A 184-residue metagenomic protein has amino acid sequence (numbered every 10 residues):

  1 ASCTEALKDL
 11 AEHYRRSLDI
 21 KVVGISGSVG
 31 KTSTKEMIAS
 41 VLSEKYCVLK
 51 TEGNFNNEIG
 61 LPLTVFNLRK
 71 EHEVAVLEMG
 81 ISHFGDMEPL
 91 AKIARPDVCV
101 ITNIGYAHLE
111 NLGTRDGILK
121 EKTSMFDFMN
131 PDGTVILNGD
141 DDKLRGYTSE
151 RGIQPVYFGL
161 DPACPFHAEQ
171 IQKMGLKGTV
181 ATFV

Functional and structural regions predicted by a protein language model:
A1, T102, Y157-D161: Short beta-strand elements of ligand-binding domains
C3-V135, G139, R145-R151: Phosphate-binding loop of NTP-binding sites
R115-D116, S149, I153-V184: Adenine nucleotide phosphate-binding catalytic loops in nucleotide-utilizing enzymes
